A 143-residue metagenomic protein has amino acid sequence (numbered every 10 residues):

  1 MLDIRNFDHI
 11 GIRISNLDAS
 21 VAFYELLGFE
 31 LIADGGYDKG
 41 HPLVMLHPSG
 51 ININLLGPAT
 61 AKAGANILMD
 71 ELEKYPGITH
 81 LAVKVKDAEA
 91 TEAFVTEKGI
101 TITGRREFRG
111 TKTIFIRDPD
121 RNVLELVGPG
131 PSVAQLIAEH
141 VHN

Functional and structural regions predicted by a protein language model:
M1-A19, I78-V83, G130-N143: N-terminal beta-strand motif that seeds the catalytic metal site of vicinal oxygen chelate
L2-D3, M45, E92-N143: Vicinal oxygen chelate
N6-N16, V44-H47, N66-F94, K112-R117 (+1 more regions): Vicinal oxygen chelate
I12-I53, E97, R105, V141: Core segments of cupin and vicinal oxygen chelate
I14, G36, V85, R109 (+1 more regions): Residues that line or immediately flank small-molecule/substrate-binding pockets and catalytic motifs
L31-L72, R117, V123-G130: Conserved short beta-strand elements that form part of the metal-binding/catalytic scaffold of enzyme active sites
L55, G64, A90-E92, Q135: Intrinsically disordered, low-complexity acidic/polar segments
